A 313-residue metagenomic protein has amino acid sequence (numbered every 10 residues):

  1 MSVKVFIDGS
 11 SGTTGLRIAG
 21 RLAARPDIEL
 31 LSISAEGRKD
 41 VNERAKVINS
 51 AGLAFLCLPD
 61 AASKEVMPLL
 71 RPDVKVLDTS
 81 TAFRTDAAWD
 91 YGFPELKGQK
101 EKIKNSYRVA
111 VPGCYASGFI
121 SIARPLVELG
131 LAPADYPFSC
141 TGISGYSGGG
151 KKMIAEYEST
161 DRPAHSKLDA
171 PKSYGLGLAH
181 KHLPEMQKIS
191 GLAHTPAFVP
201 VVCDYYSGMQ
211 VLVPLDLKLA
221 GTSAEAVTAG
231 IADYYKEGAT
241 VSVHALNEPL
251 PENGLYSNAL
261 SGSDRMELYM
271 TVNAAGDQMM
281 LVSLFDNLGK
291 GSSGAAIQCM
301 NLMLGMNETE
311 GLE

Functional and structural regions predicted by a protein language model:
S2-Y174, V272-A274, E310-L312: N-terminal Rossmann-like NAD(P) cofactor-binding subdomain of oxidoreductases, focused on the glycine-rich
S11-A45, C57, P137, T141-G142 (+1 more regions): C-terminal substrate-binding/catalytic lobe of Rossmann-fold NAD(P)-dependent oxidoreductases
V109, V227-G230, A296: PAPS/PAP-binding and catalytic site of the sulfotransferase fold
C114, L219, N287: Residue-level signal for short, function-critical loop segments
A116-A123, A179, S293, I297: Short, hydrophobic/amphipathic alpha-helical packing segments that form internal helix faces or helix-helix interfaces
P125-L129, D216, C299-M306: Active-site catalytic microenvironments for nucleophilic, acid-base chemistry
S257-E313: C-terminal helical cap and adjacent loop that interface with cofactors, partners, or active-site loops
